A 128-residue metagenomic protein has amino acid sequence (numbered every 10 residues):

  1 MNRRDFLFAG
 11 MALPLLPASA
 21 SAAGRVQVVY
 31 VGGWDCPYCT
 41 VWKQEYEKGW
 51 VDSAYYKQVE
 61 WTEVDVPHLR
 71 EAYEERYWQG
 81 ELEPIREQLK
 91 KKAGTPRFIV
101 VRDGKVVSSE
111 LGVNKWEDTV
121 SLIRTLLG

Functional and structural regions predicted by a protein language model:
D5-S21: N-terminal export signals
G32-D35: Short pre-active-site segment immediately N-terminal to redox-active cysteine/selenocysteine motifs in thiol-based
T40-A54: Typically the conserved alpha-helix immediately C-terminal to a functionally engaged Cys/Sec in thioredoxin-like
Y55-Q79: Thiol-based oxidoreductase modules, predominantly thioredoxin-like and allied folds used for disulfide exchange
E75-T95: Short, internal strand/loop/helix patches that form the active-site neighborhood or redox-interaction surface
P96-V107: A short, hydrophobic beta-strand/beta-hairpin element that forms part of a small beta-sheet core
V113-G128: Thiol-/selenol-based redox modules, centered on thioredoxin-like and closely related oxidoreductase domains
